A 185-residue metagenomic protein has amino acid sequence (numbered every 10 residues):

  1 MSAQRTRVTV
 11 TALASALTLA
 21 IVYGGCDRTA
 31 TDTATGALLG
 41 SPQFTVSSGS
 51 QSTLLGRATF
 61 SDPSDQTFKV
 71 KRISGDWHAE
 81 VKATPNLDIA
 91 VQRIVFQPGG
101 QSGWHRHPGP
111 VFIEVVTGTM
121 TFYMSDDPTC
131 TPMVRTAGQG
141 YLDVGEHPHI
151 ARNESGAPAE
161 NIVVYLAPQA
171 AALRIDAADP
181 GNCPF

Functional and structural regions predicted by a protein language model:
S2-A12: Bacterial N-terminal signal peptides that target proteins for export
T11, I21-D88, V134, A177-F185: A short, N-terminal "cap"/entry segment at the start of jelly-roll beta-barrel domains of the cupin/DSBH fold
V70-H78, N86-E114: Secreted/periplasmic proteins that engage bacterial cell-wall peptidoglycan
F96, S125-E146: Short acidic-glycine-tyrosine-enriched beta hairpin
Q101-G103, T121, Q139-R152: Histidine-centered metal-chelating micro-motifs
S102-H107, M124, P132-M133, R152-E154: Short histidine-centered beta-strand/loop micro-motifs that create catalytic or ligand/metal-coordination sites
H107-P128: Glycine- and acidic-residue-biased ligand/ion/polar-headgroup-sensing regions
R135-T136, G145-A172: Ligand-binding loop in jelly-roll beta-barrel domains
